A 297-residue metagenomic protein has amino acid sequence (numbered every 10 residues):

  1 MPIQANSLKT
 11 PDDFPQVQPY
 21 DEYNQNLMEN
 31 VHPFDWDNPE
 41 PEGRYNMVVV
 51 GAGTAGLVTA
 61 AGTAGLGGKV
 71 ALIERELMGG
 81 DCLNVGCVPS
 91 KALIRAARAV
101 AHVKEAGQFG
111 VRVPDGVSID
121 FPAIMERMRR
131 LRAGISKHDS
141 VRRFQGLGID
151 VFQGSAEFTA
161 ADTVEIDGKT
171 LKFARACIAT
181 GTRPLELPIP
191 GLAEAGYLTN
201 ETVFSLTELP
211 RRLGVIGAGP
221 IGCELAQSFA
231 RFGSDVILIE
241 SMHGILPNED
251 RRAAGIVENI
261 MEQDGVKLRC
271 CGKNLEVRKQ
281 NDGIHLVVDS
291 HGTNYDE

Functional and structural regions predicted by a protein language model:
P2-Y45, G62-G68, I73-L209, M242-L246 (+4 more regions): Glycine-rich flavin
R44-L72, G214, G222-F232: N-terminal Rossmann-like FAD-binding beta1-loop-alpha1 element of flavoenzymes
V50, R130-L131, I216, N248: Residue-level marker of alpha-helix boundaries and capping positions
G53-V58, D81-C82, V88, R183 (+1 more regions): Gly/Ser/Thr-rich beta-alpha loop segments that engage phosphate groups in nucleotides
F121-P122, I237-M242, R269-C271: Short beta-strands and strand-loop turn motifs
T207-E249: Rossmann-like NAD(P)H-binding beta-loop-alpha module
E297: Conserved NAD(P)+-binding/catalytic subdomain of aldehyde/semialdehyde dehydrogenases
